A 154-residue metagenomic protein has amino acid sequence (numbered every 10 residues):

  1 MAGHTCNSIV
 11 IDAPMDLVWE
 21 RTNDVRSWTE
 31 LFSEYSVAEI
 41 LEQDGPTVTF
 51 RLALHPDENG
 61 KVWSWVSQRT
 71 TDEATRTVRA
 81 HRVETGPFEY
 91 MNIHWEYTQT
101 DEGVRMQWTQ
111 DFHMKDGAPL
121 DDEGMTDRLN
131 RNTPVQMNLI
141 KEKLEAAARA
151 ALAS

Functional and structural regions predicted by a protein language model:
M1-T47, S154: Hydrophobic ligand-binding cavity/cleft-lining segments
W19-D24, V48-L52, A74-H81: Short Pro/Gly-enriched beta-strand edge/turn motifs at strand-loop
R26-S33, G86, A118, E123: Flexible, active-site-adjacent loop/turn segments at secondary-structure boundaries
T29-E30, I40-Q43, H55-Q107, D111-M114 (+3 more regions): Hydrophobic-ligand binding "helix-grip"
D111-V135: A short acidic/glycine-rich loop-to-helix N-cap element
